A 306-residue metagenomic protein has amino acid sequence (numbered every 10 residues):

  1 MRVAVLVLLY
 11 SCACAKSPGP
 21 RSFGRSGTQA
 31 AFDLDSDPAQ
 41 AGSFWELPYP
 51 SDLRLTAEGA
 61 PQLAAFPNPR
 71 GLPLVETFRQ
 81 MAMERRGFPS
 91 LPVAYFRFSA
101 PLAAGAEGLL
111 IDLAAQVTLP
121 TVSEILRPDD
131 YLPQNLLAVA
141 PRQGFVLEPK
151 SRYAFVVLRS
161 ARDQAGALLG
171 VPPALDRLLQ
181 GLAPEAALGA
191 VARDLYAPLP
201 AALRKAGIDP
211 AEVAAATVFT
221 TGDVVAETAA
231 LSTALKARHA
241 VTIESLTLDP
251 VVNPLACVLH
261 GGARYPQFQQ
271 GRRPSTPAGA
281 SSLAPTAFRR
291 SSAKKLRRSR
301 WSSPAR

Functional and structural regions predicted by a protein language model:
M1-V7: Sec-dependent signal peptide recognition, specifically the positively charged N-region followed immediately by
L8-L9, Y265: Short intrinsically disordered, low-complexity segments
L9-S11, P254: Mature extracytoplasmic/luminal segments of secretory-pathway proteins
C12-K16: N-terminal Sec signal peptide cleavage junction
S17-S275: Acidic, low-complexity Ser/Thr/Gly/Pro-rich repeat segments typical of extracellular/periplasmic and surface-exposed
G181-P184, A278-S292: Surface-exposed intrinsically disordered loops and tails
K295-R306: A short loop-to-beta-strand scaffold at the N-terminal edge of the catalytic core in hydrolase folds
